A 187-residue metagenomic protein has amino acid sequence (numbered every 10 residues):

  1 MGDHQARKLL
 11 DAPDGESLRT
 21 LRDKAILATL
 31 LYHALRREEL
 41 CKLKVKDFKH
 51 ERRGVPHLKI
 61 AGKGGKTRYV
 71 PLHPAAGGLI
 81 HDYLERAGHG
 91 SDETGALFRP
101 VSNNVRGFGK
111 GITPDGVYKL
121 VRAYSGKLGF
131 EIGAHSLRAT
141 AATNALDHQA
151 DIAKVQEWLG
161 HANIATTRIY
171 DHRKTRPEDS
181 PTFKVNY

Functional and structural regions predicted by a protein language model:
M1-Y187: Conserved catalytic core of the tyrosine transesterase superfamily
